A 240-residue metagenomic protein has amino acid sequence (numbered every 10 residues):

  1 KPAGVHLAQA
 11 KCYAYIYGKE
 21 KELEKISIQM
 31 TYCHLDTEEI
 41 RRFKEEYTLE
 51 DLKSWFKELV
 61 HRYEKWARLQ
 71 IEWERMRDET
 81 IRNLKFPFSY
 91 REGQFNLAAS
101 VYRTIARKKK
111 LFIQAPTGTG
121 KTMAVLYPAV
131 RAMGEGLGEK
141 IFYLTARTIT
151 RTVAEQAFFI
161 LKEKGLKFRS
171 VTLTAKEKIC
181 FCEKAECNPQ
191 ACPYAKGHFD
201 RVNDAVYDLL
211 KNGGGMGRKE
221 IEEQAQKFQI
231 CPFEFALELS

Functional and structural regions predicted by a protein language model:
K1-K53: Mg2+/Mn2+-dependent nuclease catalytic core
A10, A14-Y17, L97, V101 (+1 more regions): Buried hydrophobic packing segments
E50-N83: Charged, low-complexity
I71-Q114: Conserved pre-motif I regulatory segment
D78, L137-S240: A substrate-engagement module of RecA-like helicase motors
Y102-R103, T122-L137, A157-L161: Walker A/P-loop NTP-binding motif
A106-P128, K140: Walker A/P-loop
